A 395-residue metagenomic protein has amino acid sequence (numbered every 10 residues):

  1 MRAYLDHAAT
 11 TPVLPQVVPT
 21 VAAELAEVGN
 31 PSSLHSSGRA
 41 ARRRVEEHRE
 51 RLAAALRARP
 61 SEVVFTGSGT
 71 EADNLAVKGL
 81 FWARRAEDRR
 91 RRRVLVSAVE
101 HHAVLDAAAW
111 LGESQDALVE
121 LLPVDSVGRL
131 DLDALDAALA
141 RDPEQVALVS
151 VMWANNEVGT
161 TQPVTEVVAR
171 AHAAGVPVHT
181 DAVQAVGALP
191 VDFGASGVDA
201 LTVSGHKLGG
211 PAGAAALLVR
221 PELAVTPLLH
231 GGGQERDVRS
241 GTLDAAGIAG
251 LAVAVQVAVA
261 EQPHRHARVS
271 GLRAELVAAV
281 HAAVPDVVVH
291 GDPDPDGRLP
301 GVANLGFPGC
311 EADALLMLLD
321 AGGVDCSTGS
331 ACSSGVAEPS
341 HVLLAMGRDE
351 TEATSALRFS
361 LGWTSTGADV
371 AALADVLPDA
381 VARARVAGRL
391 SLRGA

Functional and structural regions predicted by a protein language model:
M1-A395: Pyridoxal 5′-phosphate
